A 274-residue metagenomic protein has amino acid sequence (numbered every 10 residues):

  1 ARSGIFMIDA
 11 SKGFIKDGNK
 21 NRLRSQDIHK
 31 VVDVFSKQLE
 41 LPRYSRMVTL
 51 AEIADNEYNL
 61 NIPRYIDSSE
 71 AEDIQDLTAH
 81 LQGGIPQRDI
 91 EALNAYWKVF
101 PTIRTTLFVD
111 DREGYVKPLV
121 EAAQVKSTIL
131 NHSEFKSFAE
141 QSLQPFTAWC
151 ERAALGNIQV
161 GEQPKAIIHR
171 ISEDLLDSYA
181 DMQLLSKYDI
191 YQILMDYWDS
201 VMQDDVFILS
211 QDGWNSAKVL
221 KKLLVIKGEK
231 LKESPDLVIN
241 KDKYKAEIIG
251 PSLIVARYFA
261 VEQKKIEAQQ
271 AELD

Functional and structural regions predicted by a protein language model:
A1-D274: A conserved structural/catalytic subdomain of Rossmann-like adenosyl-cofactor enzymes
